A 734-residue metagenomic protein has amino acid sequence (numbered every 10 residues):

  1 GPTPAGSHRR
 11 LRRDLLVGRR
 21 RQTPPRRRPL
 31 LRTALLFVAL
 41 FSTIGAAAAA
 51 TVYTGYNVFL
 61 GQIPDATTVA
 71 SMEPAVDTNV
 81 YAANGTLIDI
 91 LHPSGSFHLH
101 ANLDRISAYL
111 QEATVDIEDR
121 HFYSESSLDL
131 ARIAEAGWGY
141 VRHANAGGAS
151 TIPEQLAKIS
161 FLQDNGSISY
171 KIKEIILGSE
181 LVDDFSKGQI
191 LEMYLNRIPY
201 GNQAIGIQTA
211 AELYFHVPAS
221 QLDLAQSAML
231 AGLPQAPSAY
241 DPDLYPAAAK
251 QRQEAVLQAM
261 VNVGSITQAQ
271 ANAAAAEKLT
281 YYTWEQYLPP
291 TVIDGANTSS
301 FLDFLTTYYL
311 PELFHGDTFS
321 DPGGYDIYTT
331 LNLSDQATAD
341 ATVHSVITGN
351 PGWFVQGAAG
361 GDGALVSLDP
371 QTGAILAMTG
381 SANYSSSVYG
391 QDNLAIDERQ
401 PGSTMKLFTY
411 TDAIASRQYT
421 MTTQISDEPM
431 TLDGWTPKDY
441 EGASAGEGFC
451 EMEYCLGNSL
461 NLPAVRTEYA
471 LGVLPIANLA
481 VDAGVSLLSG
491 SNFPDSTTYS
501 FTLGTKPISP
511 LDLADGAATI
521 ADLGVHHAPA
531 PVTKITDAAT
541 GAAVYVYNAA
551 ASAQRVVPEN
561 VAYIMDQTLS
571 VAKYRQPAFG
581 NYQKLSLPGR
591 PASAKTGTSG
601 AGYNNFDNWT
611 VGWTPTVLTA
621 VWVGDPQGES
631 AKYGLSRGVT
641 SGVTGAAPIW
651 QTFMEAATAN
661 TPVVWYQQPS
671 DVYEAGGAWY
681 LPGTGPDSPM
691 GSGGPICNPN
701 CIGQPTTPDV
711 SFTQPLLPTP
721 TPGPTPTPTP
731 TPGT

Functional and structural regions predicted by a protein language model:
G1-V80, H121: N-terminal type II signal-anchor transmembrane helix that functions as the membrane-insertion/stop-transfer segment
V58-Y109: Terminal hydrophobic membrane-targeting helix
I106, E118-D129, R142-G147, L181-K187 (+14 more regions): Bacterial peptidoglycan biogenesis and beta-lactam-recognition machinery
G139-G166, Y287-I293, Y419-I476, H526 (+1 more regions): Conserved catalytic neighborhood of penicillin-recognizing serine enzymes
N145-T330, A337, V481-D482, S486 (+2 more regions): Non-catalytic, structured segments within soluble enzyme domains
G178, V182, P234-R252, V256-L257 (+7 more regions): Active-site loop and adjoining helix of the penicillin-binding protein/serine DD-peptidase-beta-lactamase fold
T329-Q356, L365-D369, A377-Q400, M405 (+4 more regions): A penicillin-recognizing enzyme superfamily signal
T707-G733: Ser/Thr-rich, Proline-interspersed low-complexity disordered segments
